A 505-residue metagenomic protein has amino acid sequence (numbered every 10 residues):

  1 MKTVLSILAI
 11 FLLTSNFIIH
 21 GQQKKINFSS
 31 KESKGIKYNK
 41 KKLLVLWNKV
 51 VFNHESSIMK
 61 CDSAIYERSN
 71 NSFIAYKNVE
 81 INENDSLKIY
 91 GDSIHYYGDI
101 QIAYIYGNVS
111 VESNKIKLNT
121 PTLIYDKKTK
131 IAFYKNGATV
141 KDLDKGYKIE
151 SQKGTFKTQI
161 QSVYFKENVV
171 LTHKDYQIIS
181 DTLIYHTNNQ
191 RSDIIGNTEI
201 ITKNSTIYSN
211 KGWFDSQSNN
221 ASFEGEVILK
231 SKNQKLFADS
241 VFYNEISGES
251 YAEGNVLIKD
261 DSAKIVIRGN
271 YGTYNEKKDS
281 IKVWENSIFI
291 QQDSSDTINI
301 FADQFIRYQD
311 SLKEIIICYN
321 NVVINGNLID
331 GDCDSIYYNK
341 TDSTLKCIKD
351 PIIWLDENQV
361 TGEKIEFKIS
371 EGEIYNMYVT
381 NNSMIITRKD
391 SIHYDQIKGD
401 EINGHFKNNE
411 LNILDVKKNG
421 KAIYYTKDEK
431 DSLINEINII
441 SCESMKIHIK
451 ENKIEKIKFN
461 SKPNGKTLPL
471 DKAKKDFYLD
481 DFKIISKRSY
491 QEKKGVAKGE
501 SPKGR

Functional and structural regions predicted by a protein language model:
V4-S15: Sec-dependent N-terminal signal peptides
I19-R505: N-terminal amphipathic/hydrophobic interface segments
